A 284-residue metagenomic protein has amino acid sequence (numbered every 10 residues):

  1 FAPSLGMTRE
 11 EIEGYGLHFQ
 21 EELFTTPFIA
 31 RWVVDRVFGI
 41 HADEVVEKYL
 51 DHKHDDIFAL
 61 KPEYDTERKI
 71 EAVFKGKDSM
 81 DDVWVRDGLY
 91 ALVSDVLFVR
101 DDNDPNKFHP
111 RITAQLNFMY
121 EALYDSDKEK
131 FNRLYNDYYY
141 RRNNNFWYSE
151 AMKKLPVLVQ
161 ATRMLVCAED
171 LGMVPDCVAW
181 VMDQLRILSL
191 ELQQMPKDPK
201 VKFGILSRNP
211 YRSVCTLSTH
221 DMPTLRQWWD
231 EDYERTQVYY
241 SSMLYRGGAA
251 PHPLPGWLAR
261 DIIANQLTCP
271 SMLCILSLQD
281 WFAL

Functional and structural regions predicted by a protein language model:
F1-L284: Catalytic cores of glycan-processing enzymes that make or break glycosidic bonds
